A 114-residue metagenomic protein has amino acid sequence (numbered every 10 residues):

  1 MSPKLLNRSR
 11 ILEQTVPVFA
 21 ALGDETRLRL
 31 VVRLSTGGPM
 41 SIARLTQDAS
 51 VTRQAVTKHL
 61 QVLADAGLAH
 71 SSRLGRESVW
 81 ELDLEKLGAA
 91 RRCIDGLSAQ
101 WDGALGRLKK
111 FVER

Functional and structural regions predicted by a protein language model:
S2, R10-T52, A66-G67, L74-R92: N-terminal helix-turn-helix DNA-binding core of bacterial DNA-binding proteins
L60-Q61: Short, hydrophobic-biased segments on the C-terminal half of alpha helices that form "recognition helices"
D83, L87-F111: C-terminal structural segments of small proteins and small subunits
